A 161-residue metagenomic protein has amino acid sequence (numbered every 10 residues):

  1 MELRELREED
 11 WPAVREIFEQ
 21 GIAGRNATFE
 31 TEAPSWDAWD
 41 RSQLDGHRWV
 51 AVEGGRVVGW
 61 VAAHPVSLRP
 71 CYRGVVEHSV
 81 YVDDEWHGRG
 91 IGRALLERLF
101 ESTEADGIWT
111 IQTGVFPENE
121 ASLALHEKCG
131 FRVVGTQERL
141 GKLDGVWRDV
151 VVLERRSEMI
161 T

Functional and structural regions predicted by a protein language model:
E2-V14: A short beta-loop-alpha structural element at the N-terminal edge of CoA-dependent acyl/N-acetyltransferase catalytic
W11, R15-R41: Conserved GNAT-fold acetyl-CoA-binding loop/helix
T31-E85, L96-E97, S102, R156-M159: Acetyl-CoA-dependent GNAT
R56-G59, A121, W147: Glycine-rich acetyl-CoA-binding "A-motif" of GNAT/NAT acetyltransferases
A62-P65, P70, Q112-V115, E127 (+1 more regions): Conserved catalytic-core motifs of GNAT/GCN5-like acyltransferases
H87, T113-L123: Conserved beta-strand-loop-alpha-helix junction that forms the acyl-donor binding cleft
G88-E101, L123-K128: Conserved acetyl-CoA-binding loop-helix of GNAT-fold acetyltransferases
T103-V115: Conserved GNAT acetyl-CoA-binding A-motif
